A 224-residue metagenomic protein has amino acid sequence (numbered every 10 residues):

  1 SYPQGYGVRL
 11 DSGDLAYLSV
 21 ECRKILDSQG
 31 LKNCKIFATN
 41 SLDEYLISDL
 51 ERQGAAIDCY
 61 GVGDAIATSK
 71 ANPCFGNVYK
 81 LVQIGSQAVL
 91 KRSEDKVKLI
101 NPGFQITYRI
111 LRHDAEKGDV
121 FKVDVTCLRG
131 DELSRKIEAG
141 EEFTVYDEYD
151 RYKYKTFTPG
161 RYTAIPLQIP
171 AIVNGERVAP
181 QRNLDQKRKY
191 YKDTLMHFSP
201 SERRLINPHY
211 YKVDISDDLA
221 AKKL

Functional and structural regions predicted by a protein language model:
S1-I36: Glycine- and Gly-Pro-enriched alpha-helical subdomains that act as flexible, kink-prone "lid/hinge" or packing modules
D14, S41-L42: Short beta->alpha linker loops
K24-Q29, C34, L42-L224: Gly/Ser/Thr/Ala-enriched C-terminal appendages of enzymes
